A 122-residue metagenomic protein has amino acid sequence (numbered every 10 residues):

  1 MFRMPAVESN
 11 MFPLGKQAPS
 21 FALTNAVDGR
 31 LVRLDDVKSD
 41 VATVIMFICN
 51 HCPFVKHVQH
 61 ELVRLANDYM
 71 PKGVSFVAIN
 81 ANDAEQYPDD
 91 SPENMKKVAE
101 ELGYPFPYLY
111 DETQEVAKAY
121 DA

Functional and structural regions predicted by a protein language model:
F2-A122: Chalcogenol-based redox active-site neighborhoods
